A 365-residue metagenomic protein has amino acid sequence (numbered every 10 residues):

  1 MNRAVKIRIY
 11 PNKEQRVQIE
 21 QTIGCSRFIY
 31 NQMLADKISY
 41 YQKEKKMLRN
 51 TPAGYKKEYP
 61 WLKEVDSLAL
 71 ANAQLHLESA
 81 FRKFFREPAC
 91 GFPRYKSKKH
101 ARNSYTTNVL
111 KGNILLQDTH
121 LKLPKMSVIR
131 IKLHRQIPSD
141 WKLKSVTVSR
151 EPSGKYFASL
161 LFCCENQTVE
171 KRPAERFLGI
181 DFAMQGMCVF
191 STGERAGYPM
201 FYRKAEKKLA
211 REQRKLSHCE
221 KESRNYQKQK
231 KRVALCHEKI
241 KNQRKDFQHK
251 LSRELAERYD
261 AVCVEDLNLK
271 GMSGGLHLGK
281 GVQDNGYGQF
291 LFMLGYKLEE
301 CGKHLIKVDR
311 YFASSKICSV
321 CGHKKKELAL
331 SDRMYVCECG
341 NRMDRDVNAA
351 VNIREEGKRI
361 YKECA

Functional and structural regions predicted by a protein language model:
M1-A365: Nucleic-acid substrate recognition interfaces
